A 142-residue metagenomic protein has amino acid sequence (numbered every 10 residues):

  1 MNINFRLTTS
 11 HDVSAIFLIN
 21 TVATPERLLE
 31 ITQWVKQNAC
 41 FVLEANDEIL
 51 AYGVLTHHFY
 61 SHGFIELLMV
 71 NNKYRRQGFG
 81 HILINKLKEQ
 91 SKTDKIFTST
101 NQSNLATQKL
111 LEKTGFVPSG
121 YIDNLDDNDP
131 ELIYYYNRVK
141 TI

Functional and structural regions predicted by a protein language model:
I3, L7-L67, N71, I84 (+2 more regions): Acetyl-CoA-dependent GNAT
H62, L105-D123: Conserved N-terminal glycine/acidic-rich loop preference
I65, K92, A106, N128-P130: Short secondary-structure boundary/hinge segments and terminal tails
V70, R76-E89, K109-K113: Conserved acetyl-CoA-binding loop-helix of GNAT-fold acetyltransferases
N71, R75-R76, S103, D126: Glycine-/small-residue-rich active-site loops that bind phosphorylated ligands and cofactors
Q77, H81-L83, P130-V139: Accessory recognition modules or surfaces
Q90-Q102: Conserved GNAT acetyl-CoA-binding A-motif
F97-S99, G115-I133: Conserved catalytic-core motifs of GNAT/GCN5-like acyltransferases
